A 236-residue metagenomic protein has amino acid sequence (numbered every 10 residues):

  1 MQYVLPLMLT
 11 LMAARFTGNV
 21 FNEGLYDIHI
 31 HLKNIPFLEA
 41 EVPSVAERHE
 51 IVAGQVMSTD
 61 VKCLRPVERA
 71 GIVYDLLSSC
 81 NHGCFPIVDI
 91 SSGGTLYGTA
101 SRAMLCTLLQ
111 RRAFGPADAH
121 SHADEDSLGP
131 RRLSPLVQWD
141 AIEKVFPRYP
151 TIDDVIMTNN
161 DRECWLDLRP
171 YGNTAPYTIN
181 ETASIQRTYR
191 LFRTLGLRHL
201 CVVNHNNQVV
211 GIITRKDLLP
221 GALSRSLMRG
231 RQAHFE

Functional and structural regions predicted by a protein language model:
M1-Q2: Transmembrane helix-loop junctions at the membrane interface of multipass transporters and ion channels
L5, L9-L11, R15-E236: Structured cytosolic regulatory/catalytic domains appended to multi-pass membrane proteins
